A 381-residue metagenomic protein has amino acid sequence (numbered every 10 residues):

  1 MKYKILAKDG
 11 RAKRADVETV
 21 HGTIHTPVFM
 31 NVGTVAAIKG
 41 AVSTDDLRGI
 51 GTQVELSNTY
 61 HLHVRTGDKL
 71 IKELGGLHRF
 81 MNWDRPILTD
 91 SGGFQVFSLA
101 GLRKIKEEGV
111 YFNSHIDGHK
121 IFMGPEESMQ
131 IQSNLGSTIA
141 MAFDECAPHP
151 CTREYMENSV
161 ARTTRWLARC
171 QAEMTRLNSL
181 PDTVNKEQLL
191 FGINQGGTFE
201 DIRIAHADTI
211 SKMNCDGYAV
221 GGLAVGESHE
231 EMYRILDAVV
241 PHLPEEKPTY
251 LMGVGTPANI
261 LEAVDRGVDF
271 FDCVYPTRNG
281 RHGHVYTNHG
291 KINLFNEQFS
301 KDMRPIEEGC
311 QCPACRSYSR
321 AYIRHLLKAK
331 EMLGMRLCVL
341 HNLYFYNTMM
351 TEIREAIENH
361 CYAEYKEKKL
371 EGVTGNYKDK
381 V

Functional and structural regions predicted by a protein language model:
M1-E18, I24-G33, G40-A41, D144-C151 (+1 more regions): C-terminal extensions of enzymes
M1-V184, E297-S300: Non-catalytic, usually N-terminal nucleic-acid engagement modules in DNA/RNA processing proteins
G22, E55, D90, Q132 (+5 more regions): Conserved, mostly hydrophobic/aromatic
G22, T163-C170, I210, V239 (+2 more regions): Hydrophobic alpha-helical packing residues
F122, E126, R153, E157-T164 (+5 more regions): Non-membrane alpha-helical structural segments and their capping/turn regions in soluble enzymes
P148-R153, E157, G217-L223, M332-M335: Glycine- and acidic
T164, E173, L177, P181 (+2 more regions): Glycine-rich phosphate/ribose-binding loops and adjacent secondary-structure elements that form binding surfaces
